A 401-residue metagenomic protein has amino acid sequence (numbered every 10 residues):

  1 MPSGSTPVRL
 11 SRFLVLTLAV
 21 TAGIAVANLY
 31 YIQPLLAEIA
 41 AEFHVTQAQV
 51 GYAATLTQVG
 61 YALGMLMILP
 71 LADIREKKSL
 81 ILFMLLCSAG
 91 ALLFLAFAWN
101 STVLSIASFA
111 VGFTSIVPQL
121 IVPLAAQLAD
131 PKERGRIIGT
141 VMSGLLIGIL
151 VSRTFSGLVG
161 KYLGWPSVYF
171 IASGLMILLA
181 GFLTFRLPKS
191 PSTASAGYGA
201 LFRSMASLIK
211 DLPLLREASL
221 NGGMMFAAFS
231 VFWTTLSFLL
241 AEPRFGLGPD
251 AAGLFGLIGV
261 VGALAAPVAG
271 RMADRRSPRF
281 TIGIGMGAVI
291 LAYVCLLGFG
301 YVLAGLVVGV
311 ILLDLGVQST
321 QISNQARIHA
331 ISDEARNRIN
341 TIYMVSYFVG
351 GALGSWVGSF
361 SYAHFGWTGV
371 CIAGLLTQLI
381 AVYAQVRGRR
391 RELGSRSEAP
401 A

Functional and structural regions predicted by a protein language model:
P2-V8, L187-L220: Juxtamembrane intracellular "pre-TM" segments in multi-pass secondary transporters
L63-S101: Conserved MFS/SLC helix-loop-helix module at the cytosolic interface between two early adjacent transmembrane helices
M65-E76, L264-P278, Y362: Helix-to-loop junctions at the C-terminal end of transmembrane segments in multipass secondary transporters
S79-L93, F280-C295, L375: Structural signature of the two symmetry-related core transmembrane helices
V103, T140-F185: Helix-loop-helix hairpin linking two adjacent transmembrane segments in secondary transporters
A107-G144: Cytoplasmic helix-loop-helix junction between adjacent transmembrane helices in 12-TM secondary transporters
V117-A129, S319-S332: Intracellular juxtamembrane helix-capping segments at the cytosolic ends of symmetry-related transmembrane helices
R279-N324: C-terminal transmembrane helical hairpin of 12-TM major facilitator-type secondary transporters
